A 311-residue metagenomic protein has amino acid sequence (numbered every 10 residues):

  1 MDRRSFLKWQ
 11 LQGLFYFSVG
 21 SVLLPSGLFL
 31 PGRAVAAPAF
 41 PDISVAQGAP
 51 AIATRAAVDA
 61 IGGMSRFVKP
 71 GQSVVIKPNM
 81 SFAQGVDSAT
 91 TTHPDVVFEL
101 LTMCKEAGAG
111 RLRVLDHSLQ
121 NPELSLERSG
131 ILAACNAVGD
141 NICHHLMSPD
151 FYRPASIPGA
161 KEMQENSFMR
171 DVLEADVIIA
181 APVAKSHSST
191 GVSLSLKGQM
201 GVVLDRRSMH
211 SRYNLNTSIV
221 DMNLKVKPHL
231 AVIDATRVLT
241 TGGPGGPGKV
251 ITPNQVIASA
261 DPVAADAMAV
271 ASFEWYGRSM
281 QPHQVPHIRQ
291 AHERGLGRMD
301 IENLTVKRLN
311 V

Functional and structural regions predicted by a protein language model:
M1-V311: N-terminal and secondary-structure boundary signal
